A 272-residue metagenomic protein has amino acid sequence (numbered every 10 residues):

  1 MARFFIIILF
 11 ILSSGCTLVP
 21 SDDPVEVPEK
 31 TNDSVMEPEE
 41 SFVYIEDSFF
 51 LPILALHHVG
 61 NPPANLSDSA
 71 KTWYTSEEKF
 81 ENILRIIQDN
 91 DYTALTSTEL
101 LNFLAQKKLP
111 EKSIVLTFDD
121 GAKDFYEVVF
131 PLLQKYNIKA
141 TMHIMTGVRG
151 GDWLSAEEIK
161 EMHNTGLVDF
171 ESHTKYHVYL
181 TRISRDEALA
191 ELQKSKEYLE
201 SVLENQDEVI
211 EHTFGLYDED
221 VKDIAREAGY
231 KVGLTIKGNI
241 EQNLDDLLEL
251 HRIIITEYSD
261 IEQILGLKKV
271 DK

Functional and structural regions predicted by a protein language model:
A2-I8: Sec-dependent signal peptide recognition, specifically the positively charged N-region followed immediately by
S14-G15: C-terminal motif of bacterial Sec signal peptides marking the signal peptidase cleavage site
P20-T117, K123, R182-K272: C-terminal active-site subregion of NodB/CE4 polysaccharide deacetylases
A94, T117-W153, N164, R182: N-terminal/domain-start segments enriched in small and hydrophobic, helix-friendly residues, covering either
F130-I138, L154-S172, R226, E241: Acidic (Asp/Glu)-rich catalytic clusters
H143, H173, G233-T235: Short beta-strand and adjacent tight-turn residues that come in two discontinuous sequence segments and form the edges
W153-E158, E187-E191: Charged helix-capping and loop-helix junction motifs
E171-D186: Substrate-binding clefts and substrate-entry loops adjacent to catalytic sites of polymer-processing enzymes acting on
